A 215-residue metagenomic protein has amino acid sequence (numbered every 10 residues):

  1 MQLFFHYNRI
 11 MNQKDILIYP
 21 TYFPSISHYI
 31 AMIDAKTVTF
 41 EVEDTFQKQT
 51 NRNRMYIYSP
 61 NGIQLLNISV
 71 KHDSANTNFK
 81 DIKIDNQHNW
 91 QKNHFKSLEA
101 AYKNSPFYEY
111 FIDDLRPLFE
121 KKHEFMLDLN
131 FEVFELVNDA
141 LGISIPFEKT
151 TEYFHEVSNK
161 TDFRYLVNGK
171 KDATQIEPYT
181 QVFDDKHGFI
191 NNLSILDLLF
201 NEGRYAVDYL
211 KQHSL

Functional and structural regions predicted by a protein language model:
Q2-L215: Residues lining hydrophobic/aromatic ligand-binding pockets adjacent to catalytic sites
